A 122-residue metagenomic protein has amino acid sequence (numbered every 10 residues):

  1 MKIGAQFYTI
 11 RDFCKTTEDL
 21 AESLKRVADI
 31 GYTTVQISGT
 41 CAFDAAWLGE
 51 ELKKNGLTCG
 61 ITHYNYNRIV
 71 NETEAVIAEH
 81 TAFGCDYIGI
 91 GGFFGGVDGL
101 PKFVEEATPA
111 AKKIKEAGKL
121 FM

Functional and structural regions predicted by a protein language model:
M1-S23, T33-Q36: Boundary/entry segment of secreted carbohydrate-active catalytic domains
A5, V27, V35, L52 (+1 more regions): Conserved, mostly hydrophobic/aromatic
D12-T17, T34-W47, Y64-E72, G95-K102: Acidic-and-aromatic substrate-binding clefts and catalytic sites of carbohydrate-active enzymes
T17-E22, W47-E50, K115: Short hydrophobic/aromatic-rich motifs at helix boundaries and adjacent loops
A21-A42, F83-G84: Catalytic domains of carbohydrate-active enzymes, especially glycoside hydrolases
T33, K54-L57: Short helix-loop boundary/capping segments at the starts of domains
E51, T58-M122: Active-site acidic/histidine proton-transfer and metal-coordination neighborhood in alpha/beta enzyme cores
